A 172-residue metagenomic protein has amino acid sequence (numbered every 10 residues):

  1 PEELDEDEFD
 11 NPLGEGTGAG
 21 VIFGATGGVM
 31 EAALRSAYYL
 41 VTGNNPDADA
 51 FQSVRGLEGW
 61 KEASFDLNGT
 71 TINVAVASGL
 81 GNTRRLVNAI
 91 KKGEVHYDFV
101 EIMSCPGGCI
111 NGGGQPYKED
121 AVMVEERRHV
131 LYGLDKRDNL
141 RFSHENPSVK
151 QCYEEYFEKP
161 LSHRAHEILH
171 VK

Functional and structural regions predicted by a protein language model:
P1-K172: Iron-sulfur (Fe-S) cluster-binding modules
